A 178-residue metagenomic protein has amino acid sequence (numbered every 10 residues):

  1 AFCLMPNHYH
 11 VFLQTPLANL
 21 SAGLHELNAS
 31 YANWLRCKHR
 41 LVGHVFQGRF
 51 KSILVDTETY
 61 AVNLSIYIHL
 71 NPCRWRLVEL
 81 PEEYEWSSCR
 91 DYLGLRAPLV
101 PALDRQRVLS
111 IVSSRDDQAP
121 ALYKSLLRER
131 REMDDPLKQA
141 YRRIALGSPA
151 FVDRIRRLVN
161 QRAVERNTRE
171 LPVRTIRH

Functional and structural regions predicted by a protein language model:
A1-P6, Q14-H178: Short Pro-Cys-Gly-centered "Cys-loop" motif that presents a nucleophilic cysteine in a tight turn
